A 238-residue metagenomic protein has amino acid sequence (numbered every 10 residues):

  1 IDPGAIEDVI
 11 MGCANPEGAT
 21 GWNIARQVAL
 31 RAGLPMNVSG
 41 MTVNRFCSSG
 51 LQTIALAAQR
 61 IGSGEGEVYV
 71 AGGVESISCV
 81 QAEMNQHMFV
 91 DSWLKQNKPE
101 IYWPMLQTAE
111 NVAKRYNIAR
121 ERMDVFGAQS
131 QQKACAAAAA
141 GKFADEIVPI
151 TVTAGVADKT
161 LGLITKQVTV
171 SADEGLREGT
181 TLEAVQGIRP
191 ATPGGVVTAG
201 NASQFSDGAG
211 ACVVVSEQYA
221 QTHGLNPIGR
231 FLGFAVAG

Functional and structural regions predicted by a protein language model:
I1-A5, V112, Y116-N117, A220-G224: Phosphate/pyrophosphate-binding loops at sites that engage ATP/ADP/AMP, CoA/4′-phosphopantetheine, polyphosphate
P3-G4, V9, C13-E67, E100-Q107 (+1 more regions): Conserved catalytic cysteine-centered active-site region of acyl-thioester-dependent Claisen-condensing enzymes
C13-P16, R45-S49, G73-S78, G233-G238: Acidic, glycine-rich active-site loops and adjacent beta-strand->loop/helix elements that engage anionic groups
G21-W22, C79-Q86, L161-L163: Short acidic, glycine/serine/threonine-rich loops at helix termini
N44-V74, A113-F143, C212-Q218: Active-site-proximal alpha-helical scaffold in enzymes
A58, G62-R115: Flexible glycine-/small-residue-enriched beta->alpha junction loops that bind anionic phosphate/pyrophosphate groups
R122-T222: N-terminal extracellular/periplasmic Venus flytrap/periplasmic-binding protein-like
V215-G238: Glycine- and Gly-Pro-enriched alpha-helical subdomains that act as flexible, kink-prone "lid/hinge" or packing modules
